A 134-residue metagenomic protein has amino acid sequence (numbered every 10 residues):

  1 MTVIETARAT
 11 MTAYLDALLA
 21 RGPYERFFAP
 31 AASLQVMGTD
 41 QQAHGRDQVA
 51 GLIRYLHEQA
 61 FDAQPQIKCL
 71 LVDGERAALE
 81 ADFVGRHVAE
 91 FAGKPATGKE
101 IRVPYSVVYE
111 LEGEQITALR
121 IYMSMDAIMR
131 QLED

Functional and structural regions predicted by a protein language model:
M1-D134: C-terminal and inter-domain tail/linker signature
